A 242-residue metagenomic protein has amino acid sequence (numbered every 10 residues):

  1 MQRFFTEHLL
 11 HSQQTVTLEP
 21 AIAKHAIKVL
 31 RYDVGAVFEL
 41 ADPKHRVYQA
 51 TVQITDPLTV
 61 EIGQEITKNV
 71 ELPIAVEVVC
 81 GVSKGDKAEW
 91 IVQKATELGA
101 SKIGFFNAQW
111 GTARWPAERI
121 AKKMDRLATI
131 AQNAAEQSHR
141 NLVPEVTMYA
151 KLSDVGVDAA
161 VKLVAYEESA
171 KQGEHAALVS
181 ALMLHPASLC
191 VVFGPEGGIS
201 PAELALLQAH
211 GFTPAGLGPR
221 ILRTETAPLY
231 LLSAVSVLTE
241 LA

Functional and structural regions predicted by a protein language model:
M1-K68: N-terminal positively charged helical leader segments and presequences
L9, E65-T67, N107-G111, P219-R220: Short, ordered loop/turn segments at secondary-structure junctions
I27-T55, L152-A177, A181: N-terminal-biased segments
G35, A95, A131, L207 (+1 more regions): Residue-level signal for inorganic ion chemistry
F38, V143-T147, P214: Generic structural signal for residues in well-ordered beta-strands
N69-V164: RNA substrate-binding interface of SAM-dependent RNA methyltransferases
K162-L204, F212-A215: Active-site/ligand-binding-proximal alpha/beta "capping" segment
P201-A242: Structured adenosyl-cofactor binding patch, chiefly the S-adenosyl-L-methionine
